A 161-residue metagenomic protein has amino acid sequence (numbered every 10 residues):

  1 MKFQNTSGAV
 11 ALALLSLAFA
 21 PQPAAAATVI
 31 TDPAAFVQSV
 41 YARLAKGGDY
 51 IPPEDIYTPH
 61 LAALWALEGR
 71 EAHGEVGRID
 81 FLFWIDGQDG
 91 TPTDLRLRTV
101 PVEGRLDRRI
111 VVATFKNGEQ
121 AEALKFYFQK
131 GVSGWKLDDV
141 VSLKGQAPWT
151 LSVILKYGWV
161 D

Functional and structural regions predicted by a protein language model:
M1-A11: Bacterial N-terminal signal peptides that target proteins for export
L15-P23: C-terminal segment of classical bacterial N-terminal signal peptides
A27-V29, A62-Q120: Surface-exposed, charged secondary-structure patches
V29-D49: Short, aromatic-enriched amphipathic alpha-helices that serve as compact interaction elements
A45-A72: Short, solvent-exposed secondary-structure junction/capping segments
G104-R109, N117-E122, D139-D161: Low-complexity, intrinsically disordered terminal/linker segments enriched in charged and Gly/Pro repeats
A123-K130: Hydrophobic/aromatic beta-strand elements that line small-molecule binding cavities or substrate pockets in beta-rich
